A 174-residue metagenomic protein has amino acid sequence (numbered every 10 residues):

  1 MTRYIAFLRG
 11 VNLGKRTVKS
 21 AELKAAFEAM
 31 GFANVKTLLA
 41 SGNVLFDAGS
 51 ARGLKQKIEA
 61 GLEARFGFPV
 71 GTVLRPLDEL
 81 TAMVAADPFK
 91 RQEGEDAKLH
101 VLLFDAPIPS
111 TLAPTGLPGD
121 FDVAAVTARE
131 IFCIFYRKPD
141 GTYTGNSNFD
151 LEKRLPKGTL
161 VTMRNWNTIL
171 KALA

Functional and structural regions predicted by a protein language model:
T2-S41, L45-A174: Surface-exposed, charge/polar-rich loops and edge strands
